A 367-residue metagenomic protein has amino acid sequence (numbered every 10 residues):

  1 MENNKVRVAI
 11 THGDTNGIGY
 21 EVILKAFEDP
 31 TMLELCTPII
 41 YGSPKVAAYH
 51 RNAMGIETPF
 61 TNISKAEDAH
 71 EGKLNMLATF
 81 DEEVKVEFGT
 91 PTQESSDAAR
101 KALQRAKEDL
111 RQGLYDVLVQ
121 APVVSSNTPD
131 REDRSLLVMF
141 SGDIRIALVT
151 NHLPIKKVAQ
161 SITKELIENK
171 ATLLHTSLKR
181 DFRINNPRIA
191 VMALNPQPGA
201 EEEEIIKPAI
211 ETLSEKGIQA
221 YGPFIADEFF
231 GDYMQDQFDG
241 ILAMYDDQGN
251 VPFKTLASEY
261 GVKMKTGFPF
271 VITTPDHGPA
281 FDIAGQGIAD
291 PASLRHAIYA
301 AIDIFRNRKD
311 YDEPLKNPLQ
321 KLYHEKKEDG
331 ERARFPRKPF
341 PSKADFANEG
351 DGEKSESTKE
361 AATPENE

Functional and structural regions predicted by a protein language model:
E2-G352, T358, E365-E367: Anion-binding alpha/beta catalytic cores of soluble intermediary-metabolism enzymes, centered on
